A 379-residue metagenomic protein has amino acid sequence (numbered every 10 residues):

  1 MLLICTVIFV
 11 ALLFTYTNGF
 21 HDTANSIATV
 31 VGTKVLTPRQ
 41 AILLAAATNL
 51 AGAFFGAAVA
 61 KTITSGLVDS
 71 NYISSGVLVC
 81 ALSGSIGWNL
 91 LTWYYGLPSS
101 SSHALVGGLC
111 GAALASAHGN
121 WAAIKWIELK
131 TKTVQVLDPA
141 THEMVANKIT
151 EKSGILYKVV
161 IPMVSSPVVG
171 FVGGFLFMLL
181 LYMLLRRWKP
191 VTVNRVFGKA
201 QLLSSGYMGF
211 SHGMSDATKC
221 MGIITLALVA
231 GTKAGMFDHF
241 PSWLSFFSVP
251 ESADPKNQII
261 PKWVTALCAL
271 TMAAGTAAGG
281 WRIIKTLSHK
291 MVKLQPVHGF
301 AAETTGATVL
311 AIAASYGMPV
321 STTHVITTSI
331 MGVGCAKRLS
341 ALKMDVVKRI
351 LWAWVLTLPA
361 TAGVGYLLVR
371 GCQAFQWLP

Functional and structural regions predicted by a protein language model:
M1-P379: Multi-pass alpha-helical transmembrane bundle typical of ion/small-solute transporters and intramembrane aspartyl
